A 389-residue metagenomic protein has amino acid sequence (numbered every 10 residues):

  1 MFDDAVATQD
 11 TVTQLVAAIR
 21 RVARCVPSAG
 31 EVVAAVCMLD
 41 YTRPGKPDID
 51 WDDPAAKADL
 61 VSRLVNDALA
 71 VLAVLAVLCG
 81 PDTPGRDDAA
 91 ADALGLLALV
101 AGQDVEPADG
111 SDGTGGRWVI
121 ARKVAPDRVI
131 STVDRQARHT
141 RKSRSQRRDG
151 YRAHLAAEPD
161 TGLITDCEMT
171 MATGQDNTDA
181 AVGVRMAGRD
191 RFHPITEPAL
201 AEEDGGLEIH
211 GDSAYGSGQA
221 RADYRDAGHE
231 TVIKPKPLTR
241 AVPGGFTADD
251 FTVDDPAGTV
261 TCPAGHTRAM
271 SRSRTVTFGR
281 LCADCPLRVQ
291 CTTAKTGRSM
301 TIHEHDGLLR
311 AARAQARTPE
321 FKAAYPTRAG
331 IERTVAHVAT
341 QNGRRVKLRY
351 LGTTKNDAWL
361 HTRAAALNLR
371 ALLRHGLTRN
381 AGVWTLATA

Functional and structural regions predicted by a protein language model:
M1-A389: Anion-binding and metal-coordination hotspots
